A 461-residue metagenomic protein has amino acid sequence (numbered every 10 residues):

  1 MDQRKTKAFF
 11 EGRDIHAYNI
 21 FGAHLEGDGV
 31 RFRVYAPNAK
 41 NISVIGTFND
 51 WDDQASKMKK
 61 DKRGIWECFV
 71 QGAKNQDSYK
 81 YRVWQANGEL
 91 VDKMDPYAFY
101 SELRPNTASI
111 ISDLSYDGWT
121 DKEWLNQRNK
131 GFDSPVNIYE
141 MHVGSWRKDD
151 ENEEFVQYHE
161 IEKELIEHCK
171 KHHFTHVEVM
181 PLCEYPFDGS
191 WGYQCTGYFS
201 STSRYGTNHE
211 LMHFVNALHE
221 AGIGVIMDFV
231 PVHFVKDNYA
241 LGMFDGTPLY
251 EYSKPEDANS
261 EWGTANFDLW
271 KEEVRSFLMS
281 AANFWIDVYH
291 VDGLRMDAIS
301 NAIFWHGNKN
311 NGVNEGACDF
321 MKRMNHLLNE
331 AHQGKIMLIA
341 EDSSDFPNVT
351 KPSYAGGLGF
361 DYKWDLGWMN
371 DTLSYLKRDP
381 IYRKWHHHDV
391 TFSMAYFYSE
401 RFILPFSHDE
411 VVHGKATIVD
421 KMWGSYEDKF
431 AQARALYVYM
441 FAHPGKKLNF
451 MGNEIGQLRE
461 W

Functional and structural regions predicted by a protein language model:
M1-R31, K59-E140, S145-E153, E160: The feature marks proteins involved in alpha-glucan
Y35-I42: Short proline/glycine-enriched turn/loop motifs at strand-loop junctions of beta-rich domains
I42-V44, Y79: Short beta-strand elements bearing conserved aromatic residues within extracellular beta-rich modules
T47-D52, A86: Change "in extracellular beta-sheet-rich domains … of secreted and cell-surface proteins" to "in beta-sheet-rich domains
D53-R63, K363-T372: Short, acidic Ser/Thr/Gly-rich low-complexity loop/linker segments typical of extracellular and cell-surface proteins
E102, W124-D133, H142-V313: Substrate-binding/active-site clefts of carbohydrate-active enzymes
P105, H290-D292, G307-E460: Conserved alpha/beta catalytic core and glycan-binding cleft of carbohydrate-active enzymes
K130-S134, K171, H332, A395-Y398: Extracellular/periplasmic catalytic domains that process cell-envelope and extracellular macromolecules
